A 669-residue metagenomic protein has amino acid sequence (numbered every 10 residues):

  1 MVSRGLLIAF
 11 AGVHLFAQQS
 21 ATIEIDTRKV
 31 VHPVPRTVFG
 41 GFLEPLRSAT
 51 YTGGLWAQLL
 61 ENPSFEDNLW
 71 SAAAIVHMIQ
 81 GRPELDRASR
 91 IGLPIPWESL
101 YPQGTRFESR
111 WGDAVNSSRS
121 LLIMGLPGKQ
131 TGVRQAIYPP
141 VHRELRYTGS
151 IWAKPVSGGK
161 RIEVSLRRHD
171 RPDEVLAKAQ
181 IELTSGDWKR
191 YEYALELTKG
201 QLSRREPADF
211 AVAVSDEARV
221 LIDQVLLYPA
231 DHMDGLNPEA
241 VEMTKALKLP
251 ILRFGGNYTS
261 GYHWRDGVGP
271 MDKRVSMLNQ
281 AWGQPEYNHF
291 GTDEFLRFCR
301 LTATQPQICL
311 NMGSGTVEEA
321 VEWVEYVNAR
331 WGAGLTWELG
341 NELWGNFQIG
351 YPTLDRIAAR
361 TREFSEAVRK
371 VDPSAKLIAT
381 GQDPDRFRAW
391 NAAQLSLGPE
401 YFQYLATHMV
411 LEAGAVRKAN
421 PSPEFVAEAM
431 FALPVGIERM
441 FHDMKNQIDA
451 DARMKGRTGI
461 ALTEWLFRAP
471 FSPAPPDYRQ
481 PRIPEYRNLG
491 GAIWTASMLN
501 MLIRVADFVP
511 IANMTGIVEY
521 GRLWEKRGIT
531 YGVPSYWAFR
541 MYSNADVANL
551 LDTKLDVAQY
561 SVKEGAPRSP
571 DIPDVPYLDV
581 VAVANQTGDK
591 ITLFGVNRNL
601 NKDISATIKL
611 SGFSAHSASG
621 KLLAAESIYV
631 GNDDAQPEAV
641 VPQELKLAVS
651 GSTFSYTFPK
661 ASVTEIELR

Functional and structural regions predicted by a protein language model:
Q18-N288, Q305-Q307, N311-G315, A320-V321 (+6 more regions): Extracellular and organelle-lumenal recognition/adhesion modules and their flexible linkers in secreted
P33, V38-G40, I251-R253, Q305-Q307 (+5 more regions): Structural preference for beta-strand elements that scaffold enzyme active sites
T37, P45-L46, R457-D579, D589: Aromatic/acidic polysaccharide-binding cleft in carbohydrate-active enzymes
G41, F65, I151, K248 (+13 more regions): Conserved, mostly hydrophobic/aromatic
W152-S157, E196-T198, M541-N544, V596-N599 (+1 more regions): Solvent-exposed strand-to-loop "edge" motifs in beta-rich extracellular domains
Q180, P573-S614, G620, A625 (+1 more regions): Carbohydrate-binding surface patches
L195-D209, P229-L249, N288, E294-F298 (+7 more regions): An active-site-proximal structural segment forming one wall of the substrate-binding cleft that immediately precedes
A208-R219, L354-L499, V557-P573: Noncatalytic carbohydrate-binding groove/subsite architecture in carbohydrate-active enzymes
